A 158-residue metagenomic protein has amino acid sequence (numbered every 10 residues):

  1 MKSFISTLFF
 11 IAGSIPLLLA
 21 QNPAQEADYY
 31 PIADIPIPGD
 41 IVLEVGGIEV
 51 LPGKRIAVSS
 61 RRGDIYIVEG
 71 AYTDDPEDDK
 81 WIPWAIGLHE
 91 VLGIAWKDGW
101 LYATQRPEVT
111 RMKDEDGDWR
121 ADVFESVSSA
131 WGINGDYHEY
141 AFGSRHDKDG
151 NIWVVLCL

Functional and structural regions predicted by a protein language model:
M1-F4: Positively charged n-region of N-terminal signal peptides that target proteins for export
S6-P16: Bacterial N-terminal signal peptides
L18-A20: Boundary at the C-terminal end of the N-terminal hydrophobic targeting segment
N22-L158: Beta-propeller blade termini and top-face loops
